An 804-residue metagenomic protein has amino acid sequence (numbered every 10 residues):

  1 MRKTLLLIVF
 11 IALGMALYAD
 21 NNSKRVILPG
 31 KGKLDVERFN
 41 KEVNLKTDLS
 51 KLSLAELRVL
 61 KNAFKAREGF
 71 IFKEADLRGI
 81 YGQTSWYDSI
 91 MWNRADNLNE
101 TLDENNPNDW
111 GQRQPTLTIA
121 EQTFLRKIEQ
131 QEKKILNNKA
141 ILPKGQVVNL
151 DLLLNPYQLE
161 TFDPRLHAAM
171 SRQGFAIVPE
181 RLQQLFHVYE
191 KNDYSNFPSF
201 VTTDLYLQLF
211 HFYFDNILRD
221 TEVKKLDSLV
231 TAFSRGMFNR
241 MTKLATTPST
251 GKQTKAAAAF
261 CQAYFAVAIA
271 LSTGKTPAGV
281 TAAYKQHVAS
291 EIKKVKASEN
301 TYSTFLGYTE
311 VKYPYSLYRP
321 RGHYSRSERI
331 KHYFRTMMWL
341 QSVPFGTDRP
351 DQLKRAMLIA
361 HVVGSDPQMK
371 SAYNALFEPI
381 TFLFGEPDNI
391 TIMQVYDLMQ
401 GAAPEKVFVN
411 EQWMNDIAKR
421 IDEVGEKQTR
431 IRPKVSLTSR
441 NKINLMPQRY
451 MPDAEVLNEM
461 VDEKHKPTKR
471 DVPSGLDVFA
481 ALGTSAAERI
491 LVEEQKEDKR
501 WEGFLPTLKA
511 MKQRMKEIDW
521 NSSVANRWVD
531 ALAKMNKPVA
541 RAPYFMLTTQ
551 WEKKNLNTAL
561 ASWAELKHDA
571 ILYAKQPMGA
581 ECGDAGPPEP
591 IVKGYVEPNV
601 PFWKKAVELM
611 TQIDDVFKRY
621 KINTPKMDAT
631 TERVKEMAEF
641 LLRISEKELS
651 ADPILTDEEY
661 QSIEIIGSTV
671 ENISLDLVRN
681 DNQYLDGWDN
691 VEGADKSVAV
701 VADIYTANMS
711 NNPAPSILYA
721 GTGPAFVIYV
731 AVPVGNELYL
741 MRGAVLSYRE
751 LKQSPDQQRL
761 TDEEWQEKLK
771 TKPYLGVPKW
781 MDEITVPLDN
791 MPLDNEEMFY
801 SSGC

Functional and structural regions predicted by a protein language model:
T4-L13: Sec-dependent N-terminal signal peptides
N22-L49, H568, P588-N599: Immediate post-signal-peptide N-terminus of mature secreted/exported proteins
L34-K46, F64, N106-Q112, F617-I622 (+1 more regions): Acidic/histidine-rich, surface-exposed loop or edge segments in extracytoplasmic proteins
L45-K46, S50-R78, L340: Short N-proximal segments of mature Sec-exported proteins
A55-N62, A66, R126, Q130 (+4 more regions): Solvent-exposed, polar/charged alpha-helical surfaces in well-ordered, non-transmembrane soluble domains, broadly
F72, G79-A140: Compact alpha-helical subdomains of small soluble proteins
A140-C804: Long, non-catalytic protein-protein interaction scaffolds
